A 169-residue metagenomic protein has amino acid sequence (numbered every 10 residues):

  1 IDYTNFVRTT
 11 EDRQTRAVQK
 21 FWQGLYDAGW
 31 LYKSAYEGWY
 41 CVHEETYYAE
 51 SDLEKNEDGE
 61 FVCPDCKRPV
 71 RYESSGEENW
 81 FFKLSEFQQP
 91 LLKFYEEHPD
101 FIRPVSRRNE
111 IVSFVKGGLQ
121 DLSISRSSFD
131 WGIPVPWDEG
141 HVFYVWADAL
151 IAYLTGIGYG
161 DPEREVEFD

Functional and structural regions predicted by a protein language model:
I1-T4, N56, D169: Proteins with a high burden of low-complexity, intrinsically disordered sequence enriched in S/T/G/P/A and R, requiring
I1-Y32: N-terminal Rossmann-like or analogous alpha/beta NTP/dinucleotide-binding catalytic cores that position adenine
R8, R13-A17, C66-D169: Structured secondary-structure scaffolds
V18-K20, E45-A49, F114: Short amphipathic alpha-helical patches
Y26, W30-K33, T155, D161-P162: Proline-centered turn/helix-capping motifs that create local helix->coil transitions or kinks
A28-S34, E97-I102: Short, polar/flexible loop-turn hinges at active-site or ligand-entry regions and domain interfaces
G29-Q88, L92: Cys/His-rich short segments
